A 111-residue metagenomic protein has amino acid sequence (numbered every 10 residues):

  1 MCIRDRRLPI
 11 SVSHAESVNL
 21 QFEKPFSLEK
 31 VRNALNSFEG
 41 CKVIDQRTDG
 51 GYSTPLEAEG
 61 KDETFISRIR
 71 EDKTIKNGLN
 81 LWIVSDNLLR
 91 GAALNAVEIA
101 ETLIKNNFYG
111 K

Functional and structural regions predicted by a protein language model:
M1-I3: Short, small-residue-biased leader/transition segments that mark boundaries at the very start of proteins
R6-S11: Aromatic-enriched alpha-helical interface/lid elements that frame and gate functional surfaces
V12-S17: Conserved glycine-rich beta-strand-loop-beta hairpin in the small C-terminal domain of fold type I
K24-R32, G91-A92: Short, conserved charged micro-motifs
K30, L35-D45: A common structural junction motif
G51-N77: FAD-binding beta-loop-beta segment adjacent to the flavin cofactor pocket
A100-F108: Short, hydrophobic alpha-helical segments
